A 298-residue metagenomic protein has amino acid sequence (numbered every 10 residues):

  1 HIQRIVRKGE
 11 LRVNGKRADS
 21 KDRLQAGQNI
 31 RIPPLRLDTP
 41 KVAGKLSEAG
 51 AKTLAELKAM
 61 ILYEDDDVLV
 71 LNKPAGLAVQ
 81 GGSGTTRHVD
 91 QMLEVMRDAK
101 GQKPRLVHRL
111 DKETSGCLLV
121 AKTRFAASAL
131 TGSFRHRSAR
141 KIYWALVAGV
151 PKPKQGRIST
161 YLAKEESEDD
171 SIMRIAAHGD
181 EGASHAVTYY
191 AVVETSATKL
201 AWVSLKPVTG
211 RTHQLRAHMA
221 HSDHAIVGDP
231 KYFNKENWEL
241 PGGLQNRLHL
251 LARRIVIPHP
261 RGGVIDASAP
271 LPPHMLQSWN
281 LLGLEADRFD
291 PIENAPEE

Functional and structural regions predicted by a protein language model:
H1-E298: RNA pseudouridine synthases
